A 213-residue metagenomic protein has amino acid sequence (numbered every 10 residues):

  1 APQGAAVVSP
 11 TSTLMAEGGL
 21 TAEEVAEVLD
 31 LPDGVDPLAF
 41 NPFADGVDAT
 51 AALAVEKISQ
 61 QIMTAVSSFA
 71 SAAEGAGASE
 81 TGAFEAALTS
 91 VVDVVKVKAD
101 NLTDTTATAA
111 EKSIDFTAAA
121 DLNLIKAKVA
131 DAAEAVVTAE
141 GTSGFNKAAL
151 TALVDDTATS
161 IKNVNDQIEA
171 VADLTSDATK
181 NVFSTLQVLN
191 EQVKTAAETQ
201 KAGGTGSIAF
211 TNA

Functional and structural regions predicted by a protein language model:
A1-A213: Feature for extracytoplasmic/surface-facing segments of secreted or surface-associated proteins, emphasizing
